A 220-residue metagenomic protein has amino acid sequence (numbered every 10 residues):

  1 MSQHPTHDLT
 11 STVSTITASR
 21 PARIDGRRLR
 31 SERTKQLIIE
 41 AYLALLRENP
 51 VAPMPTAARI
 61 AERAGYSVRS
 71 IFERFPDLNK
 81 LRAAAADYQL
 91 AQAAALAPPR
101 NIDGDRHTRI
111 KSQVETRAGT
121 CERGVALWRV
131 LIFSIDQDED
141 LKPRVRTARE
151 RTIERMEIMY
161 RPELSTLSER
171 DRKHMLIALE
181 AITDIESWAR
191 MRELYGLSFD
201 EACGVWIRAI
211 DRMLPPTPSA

Functional and structural regions predicted by a protein language model:
S2-R63, K80: Basic, helix-initiating cap at the start of DNA-binding domains
A44-P55, E62, A83-Q113: Amphipathic alpha-helical linker/stalk segments
E62, E73, E193: Alpha-helical residues within the helix-turn-helix
G65-F75: Short hydrophobic/aromatic patch on the recognition helix
R74-F75, A84, V205: Residues in the recognition helix of alpha-helical DNA-binding motifs
E115, G119-I132, E139-T166, K173-I177 (+1 more regions): Amphipathic alpha-helical packing segments from all-alpha helical-bundle domains
I158, L176-L197, R212-A220: Amphipathic C-terminal alpha-helical segment
